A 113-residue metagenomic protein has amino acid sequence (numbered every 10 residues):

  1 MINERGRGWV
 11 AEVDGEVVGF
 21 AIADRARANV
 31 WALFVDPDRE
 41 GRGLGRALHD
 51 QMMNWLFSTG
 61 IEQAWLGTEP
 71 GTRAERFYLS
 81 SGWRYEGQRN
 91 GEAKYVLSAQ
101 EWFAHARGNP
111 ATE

Functional and structural regions predicted by a protein language model:
M1-A32, D36-D38, H49, W55 (+2 more regions): Acetyl-CoA-dependent GNAT
E12-D14, L97-Q100: Active-site beta-strand termini and strand-to-loop segments that position acidic
D36-R42, P70: Active-site acidic-Proline motif in GNAT/NAT acetyltransferases
G41-N54, S80: Conserved acetyl-CoA-binding loop-helix of GNAT-fold acetyltransferases
G45, H49, G71-A74, G91-L97: Short glycine/proline-centered loop/turn elements that form peptide/ligand docking sites
L56-E69: Conserved GNAT acetyl-CoA-binding A-motif
W65-G67, L79, R84-S98: Conserved catalytic-core motifs of GNAT/GCN5-like acyltransferases
A99-E113: Conserved N-terminal entry element of GNAT/NAT acetyltransferase domains
